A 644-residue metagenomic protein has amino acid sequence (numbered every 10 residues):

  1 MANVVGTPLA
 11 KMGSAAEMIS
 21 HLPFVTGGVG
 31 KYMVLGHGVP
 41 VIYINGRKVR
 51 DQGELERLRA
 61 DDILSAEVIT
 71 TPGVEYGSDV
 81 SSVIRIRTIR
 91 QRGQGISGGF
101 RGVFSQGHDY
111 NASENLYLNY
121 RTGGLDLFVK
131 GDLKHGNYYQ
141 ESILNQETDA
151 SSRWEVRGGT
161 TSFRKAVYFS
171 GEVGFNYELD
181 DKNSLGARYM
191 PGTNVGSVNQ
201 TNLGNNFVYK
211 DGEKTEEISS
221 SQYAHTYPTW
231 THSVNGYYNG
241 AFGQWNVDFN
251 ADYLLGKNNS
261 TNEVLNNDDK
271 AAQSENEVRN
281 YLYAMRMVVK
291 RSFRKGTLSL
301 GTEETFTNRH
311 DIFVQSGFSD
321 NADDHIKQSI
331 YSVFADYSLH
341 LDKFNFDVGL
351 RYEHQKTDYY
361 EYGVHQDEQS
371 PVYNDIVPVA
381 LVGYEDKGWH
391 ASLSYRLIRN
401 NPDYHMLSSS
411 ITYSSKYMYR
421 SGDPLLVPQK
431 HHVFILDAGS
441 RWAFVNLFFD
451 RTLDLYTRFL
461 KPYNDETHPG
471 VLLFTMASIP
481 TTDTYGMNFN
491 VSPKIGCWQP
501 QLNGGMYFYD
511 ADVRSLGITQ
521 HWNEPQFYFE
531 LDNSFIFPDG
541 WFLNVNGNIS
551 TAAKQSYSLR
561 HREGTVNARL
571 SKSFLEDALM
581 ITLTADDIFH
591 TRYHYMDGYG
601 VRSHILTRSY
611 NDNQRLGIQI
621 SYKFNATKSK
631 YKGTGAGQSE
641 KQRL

Functional and structural regions predicted by a protein language model:
A15-M18, Q52-G53, E67-V68, S78-R101 (+1 more regions): N-terminal periplasmic accessory domains that precede and gate Gram-negative outer-membrane beta-barrel machines
A16-K48: Extracytoplasmic beta-strand/coil segments of soluble accessory domains associated with Gram-negative outer-membrane
H21, R47-G73: Short acidic/polar hinge/loop motifs at secondary-structure boundaries that mediate gating or recognition
S81, R87-F100, E141, R157 (+9 more regions): Surface-exposed extracellular loop regions of Gram-negative outer-membrane beta-barrel proteins
G102-H108, T122, L133-N137, P191-S197 (+16 more regions): Transmembrane beta-strands of outer-membrane beta-barrel pores
S170-G196, I218-Y362, G383-H390, F444-L447 (+1 more regions): Face-selective signature of the C-terminal outer-membrane beta-barrel domain
Y223, I326-Q328, E368-Y373, R399-L453 (+2 more regions): Outer-membrane beta-barrel signature, preferentially recognizing the C-terminal barrel domain of Gram-negative
L282-R286, S332, S421, V427 (+3 more regions): Outer membrane beta-barrel strand-and-loop segments of large Gram-negative receptors, especially TonB-dependent
